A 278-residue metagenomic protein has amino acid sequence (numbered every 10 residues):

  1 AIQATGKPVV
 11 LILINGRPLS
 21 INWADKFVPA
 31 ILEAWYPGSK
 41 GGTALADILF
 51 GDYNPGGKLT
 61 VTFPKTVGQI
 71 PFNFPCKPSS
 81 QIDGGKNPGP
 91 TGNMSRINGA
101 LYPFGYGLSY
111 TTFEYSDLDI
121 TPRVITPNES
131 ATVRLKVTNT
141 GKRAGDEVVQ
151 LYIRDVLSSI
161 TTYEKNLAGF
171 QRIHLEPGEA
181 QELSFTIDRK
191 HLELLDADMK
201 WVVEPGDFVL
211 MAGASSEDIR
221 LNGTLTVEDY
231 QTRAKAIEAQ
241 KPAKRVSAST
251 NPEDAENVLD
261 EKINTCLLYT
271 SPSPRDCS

Functional and structural regions predicted by a protein language model:
T5-P8: A short helix->loop->beta-strand "cap" motif at the edges of active sites that frequently abuts
I12-D146, Y152, P177, P205 (+1 more regions): Secreted, periplasmic, or luminal enzymes acting at the cell surface/secretory milieu
S130-T132, A180-S184, R220-N222: Intrinsic-disorder/low-complexity, polar/charged segments enriched in Ser/Thr/Lys/Arg/Asp/Glu/Gln
R154-S159, S215: Change "in extracellular beta-sheet-rich domains … of secreted and cell-surface proteins" to "in beta-sheet-rich domains
I160-L194: Intrinsically disordered, low-complexity Pro/Gly/Ser/Thr-rich segments with frequent PxxP/GP/PP motifs and embedded
K190-E228: Terminal connector regions
Q231-L268: Disordered, acidic Ser/Thr/Pro-rich linker "stalks" and the adjacent N-terminal cap of the next globular domain
Y269-P272, D276-C277: Single conserved hydrophobic/aromatic residue that forms the stacking wall/gate of nucleotide- or nucleobase-binding
